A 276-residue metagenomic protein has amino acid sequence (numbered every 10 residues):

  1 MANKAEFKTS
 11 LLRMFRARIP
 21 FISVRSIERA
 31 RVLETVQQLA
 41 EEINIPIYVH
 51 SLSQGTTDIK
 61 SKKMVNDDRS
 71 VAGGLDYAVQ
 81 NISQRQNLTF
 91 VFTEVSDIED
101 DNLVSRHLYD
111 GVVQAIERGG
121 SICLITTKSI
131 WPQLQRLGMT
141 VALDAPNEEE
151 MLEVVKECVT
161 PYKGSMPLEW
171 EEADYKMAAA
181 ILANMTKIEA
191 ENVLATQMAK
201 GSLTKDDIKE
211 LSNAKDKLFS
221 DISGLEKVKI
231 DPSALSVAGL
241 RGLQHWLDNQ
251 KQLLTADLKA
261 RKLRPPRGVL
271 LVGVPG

Functional and structural regions predicted by a protein language model:
A2-E28, S53-K62, M139-T140, D144-A145 (+1 more regions): AAA+ P-loop ATPase motor domain of ring mechanoenzymes
R18-I19, I43-P46, Q86-N87, R118-S121 (+1 more regions): Short glycine-/polar-rich loops that comprise or flank the Walker A/P-loop and associated switch/sensor motifs
A30-E34, T57-D58, E99-D101, I130-Q133: Short, charged/polar "capping" segments at the starts of alpha-helices and the immediately preceding loops
L33-I45: P-loop NTPase Walker A phosphate-binding motif
V36, T127-A145: Short regulatory helix/loop adjacent to the ATP-binding pocket of P-loop NTPases
V49-V112, S121-I125: Conserved P-loop NTPase "ATPase switch" module shared by AAA+ and STAND
T93, Q114-I122, L263-V269: AAA+/SF3 P-loop NTPase mechanochemical coupling elements
